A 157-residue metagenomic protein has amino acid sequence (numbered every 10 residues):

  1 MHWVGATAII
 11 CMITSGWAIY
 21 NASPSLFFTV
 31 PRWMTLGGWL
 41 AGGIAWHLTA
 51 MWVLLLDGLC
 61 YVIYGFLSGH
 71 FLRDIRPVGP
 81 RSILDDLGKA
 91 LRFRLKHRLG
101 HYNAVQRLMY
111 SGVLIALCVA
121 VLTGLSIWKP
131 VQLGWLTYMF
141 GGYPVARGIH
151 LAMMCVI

Functional and structural regions predicted by a protein language model:
M1-I157: Membrane-embedded alpha-helical bundles that constitute the cytochrome b-like, heme-associated redox core of multi-pass
